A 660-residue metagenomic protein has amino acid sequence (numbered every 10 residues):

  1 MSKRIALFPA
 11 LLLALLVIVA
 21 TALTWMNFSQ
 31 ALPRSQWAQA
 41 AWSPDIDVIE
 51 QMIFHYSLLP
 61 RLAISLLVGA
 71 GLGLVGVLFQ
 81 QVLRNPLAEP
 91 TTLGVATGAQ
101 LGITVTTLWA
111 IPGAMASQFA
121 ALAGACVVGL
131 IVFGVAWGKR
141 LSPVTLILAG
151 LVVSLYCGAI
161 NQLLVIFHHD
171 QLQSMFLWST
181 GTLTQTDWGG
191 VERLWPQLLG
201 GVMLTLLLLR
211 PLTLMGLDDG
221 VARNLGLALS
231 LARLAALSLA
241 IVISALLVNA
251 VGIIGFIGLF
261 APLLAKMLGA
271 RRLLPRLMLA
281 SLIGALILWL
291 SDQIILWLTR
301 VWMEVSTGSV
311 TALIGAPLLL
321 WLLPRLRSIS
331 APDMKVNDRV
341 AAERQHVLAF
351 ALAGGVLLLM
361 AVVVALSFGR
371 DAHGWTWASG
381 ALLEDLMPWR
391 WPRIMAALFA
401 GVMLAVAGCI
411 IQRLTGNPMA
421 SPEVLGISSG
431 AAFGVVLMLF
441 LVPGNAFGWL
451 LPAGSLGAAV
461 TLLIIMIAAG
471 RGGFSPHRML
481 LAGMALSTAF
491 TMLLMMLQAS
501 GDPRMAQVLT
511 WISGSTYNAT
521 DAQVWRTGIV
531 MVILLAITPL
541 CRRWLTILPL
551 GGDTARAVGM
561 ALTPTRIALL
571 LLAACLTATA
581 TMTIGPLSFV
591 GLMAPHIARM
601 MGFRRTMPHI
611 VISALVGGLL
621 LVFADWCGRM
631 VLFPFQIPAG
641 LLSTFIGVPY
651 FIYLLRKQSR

Functional and structural regions predicted by a protein language model:
S2-R660: Alpha-helical transmembrane segments in inner-membrane proteins
